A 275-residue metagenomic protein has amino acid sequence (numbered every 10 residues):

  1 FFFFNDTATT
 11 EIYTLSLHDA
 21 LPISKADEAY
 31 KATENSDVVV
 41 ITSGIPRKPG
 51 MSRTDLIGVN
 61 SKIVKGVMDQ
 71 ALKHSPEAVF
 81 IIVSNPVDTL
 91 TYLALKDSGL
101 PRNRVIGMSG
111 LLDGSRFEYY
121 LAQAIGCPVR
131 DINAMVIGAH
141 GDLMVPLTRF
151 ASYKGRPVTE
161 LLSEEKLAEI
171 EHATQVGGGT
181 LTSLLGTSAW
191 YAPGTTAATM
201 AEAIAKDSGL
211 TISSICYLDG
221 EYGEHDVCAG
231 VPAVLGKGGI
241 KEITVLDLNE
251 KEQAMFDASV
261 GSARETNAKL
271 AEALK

Functional and structural regions predicted by a protein language model:
F1-T7: Right-handed beta-helix
T7-L21: Short, small-residue-biased leader/transition segments that mark boundaries at the very start of proteins
L17-V38, G44-R53, V59-S75: A structured beta-alpha segment of the ubiquitous adenosine-cofactor-binding alpha/beta core
P22-A26, V105, A134: Generic structural signal for residues in well-ordered beta-strands
A29-A32, P86-D88, A139-D142, G220: Short, internal active-site loops enriched in acidic
V39-I41, I82-V83: Redox-cofactor binding/interface segments in oxidoreductases and associated redox assembly factors
S52-E118: Rossmann-like NAD(P)(H) cofactor-binding subdomain of soluble oxidoreductases
S98-R104, D113-K275: C-terminal substrate-binding/catalytic lobe of Rossmann-fold NAD(P)-dependent dehydrogenases
